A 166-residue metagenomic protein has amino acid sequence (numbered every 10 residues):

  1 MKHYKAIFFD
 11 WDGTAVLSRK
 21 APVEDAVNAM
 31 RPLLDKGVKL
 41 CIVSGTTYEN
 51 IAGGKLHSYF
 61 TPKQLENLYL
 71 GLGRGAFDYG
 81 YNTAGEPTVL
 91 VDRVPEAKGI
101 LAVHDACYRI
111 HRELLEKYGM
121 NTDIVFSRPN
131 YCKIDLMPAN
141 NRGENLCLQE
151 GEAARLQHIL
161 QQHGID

Functional and structural regions predicted by a protein language model:
M1-Y4, V27: Short, small/polar residue-rich loop motifs at catalytic or cofactor-binding pockets
H3, L65-N67, R128: A structure-centric signal for secondary-structure junctions around beta-strands
H3-K20, I42-S44, L70: Asp-based phosphoryl-transfer active-site loop
I7-D12, L72-G75, Y81-T83, S127-A139: Short loop/turn segments at strand-loop or loop-helix junctions that form parts of catalytic or ligand-binding pockets
A15-V16, Y48, N140-G143: Short acidic, S/G/P-rich loop/turn micro-motifs used as interaction or catalytic elements
S18-A21, R31, I159-D166: N-terminal ordered "arm"
P22-I124: Active-site phosphate-binding/coordination module
K117-D166: Conserved acidic, metal-coordinating active-site core of Asp-based, Mg2+-dependent phosphoryl-transfer enzymes
